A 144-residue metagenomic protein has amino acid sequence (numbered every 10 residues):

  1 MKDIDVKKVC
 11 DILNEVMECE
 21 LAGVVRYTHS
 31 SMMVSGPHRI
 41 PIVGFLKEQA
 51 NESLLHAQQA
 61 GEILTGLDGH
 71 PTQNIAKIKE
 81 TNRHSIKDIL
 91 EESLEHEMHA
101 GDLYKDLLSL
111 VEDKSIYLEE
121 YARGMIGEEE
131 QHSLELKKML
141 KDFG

Functional and structural regions predicted by a protein language model:
M1-G144: Iron-associated oxidoreductase/ferritin-like identity signal
